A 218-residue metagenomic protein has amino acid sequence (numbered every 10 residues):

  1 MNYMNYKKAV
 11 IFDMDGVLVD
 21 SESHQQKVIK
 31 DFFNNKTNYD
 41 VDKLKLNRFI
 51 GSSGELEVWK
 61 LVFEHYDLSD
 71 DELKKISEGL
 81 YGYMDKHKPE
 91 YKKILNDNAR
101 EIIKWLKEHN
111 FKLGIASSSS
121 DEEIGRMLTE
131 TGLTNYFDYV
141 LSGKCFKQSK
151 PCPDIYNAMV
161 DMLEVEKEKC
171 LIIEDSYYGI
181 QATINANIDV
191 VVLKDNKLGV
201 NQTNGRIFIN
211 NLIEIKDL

Functional and structural regions predicted by a protein language model:
M1-V10, K104, S120-D121, G125-L218: Asp-based, Mg2+/Mn2+-dependent phosphohydrolase catalytic module
Y3-R100, W105, H109: N-terminal helical cap/lid subdomain that shapes the substrate entry/recognition surface in HAD-like hydrolases
M14, S52, K112, L141 (+1 more regions): Short glycine/serine/threonine-biased micro-segments
V17, S117-S119: Conserved phosphate-coupling serine/threonine residues in phosphotransfer and NTP-handling enzymes
K93, I115, K169-C170: Residue-level marker of alpha-helix boundaries and capping positions
L95, A116, Q148: Residue-level marker of regulatory loop/turn positions in helix-turn-helix DNA-binding domains and in histidine
H109-F111, I188: Short phosphate-binding/catalytic loops that engage adenosine nucleotides
